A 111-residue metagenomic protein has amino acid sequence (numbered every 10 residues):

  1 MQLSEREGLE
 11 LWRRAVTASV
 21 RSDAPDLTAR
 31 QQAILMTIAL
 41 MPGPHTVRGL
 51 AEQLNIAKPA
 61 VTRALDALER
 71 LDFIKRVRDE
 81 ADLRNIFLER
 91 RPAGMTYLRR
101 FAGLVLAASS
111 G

Functional and structural regions predicted by a protein language model:
M1-P25: N-terminal leader segment of winged-helix/HTH proteins
Q2-L3, P92, S109-G111: Intrinsically disordered, low-complexity regulatory regions of eukaryotic nuclear gene-regulatory proteins
A15-S19, R99-G111: Amphipathic alpha-helical dimerization/coiled-coil segments that flank or bridge DNA-binding/regulatory modules
T17-I56: N-terminal helix-turn-helix DNA-binding core of bacterial DNA-binding proteins
S22, R63-A67, Y97, V105: Short alpha-helical scaffold segments that flank and stabilize functional sites
P25-R30, T46, D79-R100: Short, cationic-aromatic polyanion-contact patches
P44-I86: Canonical helix-turn-helix DNA-binding module
